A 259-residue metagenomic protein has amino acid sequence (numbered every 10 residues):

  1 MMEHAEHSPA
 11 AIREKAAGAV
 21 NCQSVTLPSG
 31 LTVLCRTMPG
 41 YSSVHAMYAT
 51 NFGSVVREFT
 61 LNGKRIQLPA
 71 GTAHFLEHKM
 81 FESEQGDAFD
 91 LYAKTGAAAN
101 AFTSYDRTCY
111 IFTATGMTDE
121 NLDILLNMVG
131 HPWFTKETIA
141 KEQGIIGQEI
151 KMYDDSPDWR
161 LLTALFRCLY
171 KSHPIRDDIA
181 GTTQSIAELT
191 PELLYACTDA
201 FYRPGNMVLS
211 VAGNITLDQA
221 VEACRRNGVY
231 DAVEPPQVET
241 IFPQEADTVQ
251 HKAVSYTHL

Functional and structural regions predicted by a protein language model:
M1-A88, Y195-L259: His/Glu-rich zincin catalytic helix
M2-H4, E84-C197, D218, P243-Q244: Acidic/histidine-enriched segments that form metal/cofactor-coordinating and catalytic pocket/exosite environments
